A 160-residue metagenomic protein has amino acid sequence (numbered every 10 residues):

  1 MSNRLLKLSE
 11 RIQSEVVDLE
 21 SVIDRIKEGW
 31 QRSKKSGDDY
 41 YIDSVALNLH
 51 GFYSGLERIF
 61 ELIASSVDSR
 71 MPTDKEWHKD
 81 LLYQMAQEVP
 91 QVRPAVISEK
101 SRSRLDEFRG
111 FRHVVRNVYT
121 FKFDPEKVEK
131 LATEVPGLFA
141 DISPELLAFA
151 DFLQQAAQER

Functional and structural regions predicted by a protein language model:
M1-R160: Solvent-exposed interaction patches of small proteins and small membrane subunits
